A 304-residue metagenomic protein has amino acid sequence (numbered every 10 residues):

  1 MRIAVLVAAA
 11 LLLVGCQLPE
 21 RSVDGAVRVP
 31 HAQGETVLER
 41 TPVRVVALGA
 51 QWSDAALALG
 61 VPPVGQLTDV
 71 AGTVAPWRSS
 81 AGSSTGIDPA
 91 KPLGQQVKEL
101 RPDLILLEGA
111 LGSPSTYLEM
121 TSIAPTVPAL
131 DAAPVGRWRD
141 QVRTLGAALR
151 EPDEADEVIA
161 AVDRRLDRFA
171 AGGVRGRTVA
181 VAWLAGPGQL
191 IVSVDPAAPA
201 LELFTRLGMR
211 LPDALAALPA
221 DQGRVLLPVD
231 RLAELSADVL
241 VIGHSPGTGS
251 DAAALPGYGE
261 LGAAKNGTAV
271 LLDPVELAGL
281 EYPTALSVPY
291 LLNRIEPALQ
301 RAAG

Functional and structural regions predicted by a protein language model:
M1-A9: N-terminal export and membrane-targeting signals
L12-G15: C-terminal motif of bacterial Sec signal peptides marking the signal peptidase cleavage site
Q17-E20: Bacterial signal peptide processing site
R44, L48-L100, L104, G109: A short, structured surface patch at a secondary-structure boundary
R44-A56, A155-L215: Basic- and aromatic-lined ligand-binding clefts that recognize polyanionic substrates
V97-L107, P125, L232, S236-L240: Proline-aspartate-enriched helix->loop->beta-strand connector
S115, E119-G188, A285-G304: Extracytoplasmic substrate-binding proteins
L235-G304: Structured C-terminal subdomain patch of bacterial secreted/periplasmic proteins
